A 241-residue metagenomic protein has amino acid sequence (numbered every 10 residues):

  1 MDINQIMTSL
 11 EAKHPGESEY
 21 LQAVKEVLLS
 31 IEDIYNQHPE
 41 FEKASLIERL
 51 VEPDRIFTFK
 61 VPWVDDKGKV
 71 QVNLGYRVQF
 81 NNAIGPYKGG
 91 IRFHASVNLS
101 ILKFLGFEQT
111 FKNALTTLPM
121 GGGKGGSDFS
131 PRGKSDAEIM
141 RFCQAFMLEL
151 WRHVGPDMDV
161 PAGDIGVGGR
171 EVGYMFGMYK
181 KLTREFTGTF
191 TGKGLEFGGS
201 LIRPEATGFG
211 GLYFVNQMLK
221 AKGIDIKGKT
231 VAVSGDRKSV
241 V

Functional and structural regions predicted by a protein language model:
E40-K69: Structured beta-strand/loop patches that form or line metal/cofactor-binding pockets in enzymes
F59-D66, Q71-F80, G177-Y179: Short beta-strand elements
K69-T110: N-terminal cap/recognition module
H94, N113-K227: Glycine/serine-rich phosphate-binding loop and adjoining beta1-alpha1 elements at the start of nucleotide-handling
G235-D236: Glycine-rich Rossmann-fold phosphate-binding loop(s) that bind the pyrophosphate of adenine dinucleotide cofactors
V240-V241: Conserved small/polar residues in nucleotide/adenosyl-binding loops
